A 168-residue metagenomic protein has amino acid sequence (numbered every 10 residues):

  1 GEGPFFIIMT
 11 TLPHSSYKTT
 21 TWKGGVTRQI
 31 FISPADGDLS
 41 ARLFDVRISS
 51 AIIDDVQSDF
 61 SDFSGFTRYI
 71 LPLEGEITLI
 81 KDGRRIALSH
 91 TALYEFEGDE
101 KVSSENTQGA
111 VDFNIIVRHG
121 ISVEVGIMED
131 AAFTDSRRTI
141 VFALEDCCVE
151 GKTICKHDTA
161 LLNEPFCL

Functional and structural regions predicted by a protein language model:
G1-I8: Short, Lys/Arg-enriched N-terminal segments with co-localized hydrophobic residues within the first ~10-30 amino acids
I8-V46: Hydrophobic, proline/glycine-rich low-complexity stretches
P13-H14, I32-A35, V46-S64, I86-K101 (+1 more regions): Conserved short histidine dyad/triad with adjacent acidic residue
V26, F44-S49, L73, A92 (+1 more regions): A generic structural signal for short beta-strands and their flanking turns/coil linkers
G65-I80, S136-G151: Glycine- and acidic-residue-biased ligand/ion/polar-headgroup-sensing regions
L71-E95: Extracellular-facing segments of soluble proteins and assemblies that are Gly/Ser/Thr-biased and enriched in aromatics
A92-S122, C155, N163-L168: Ligand-binding loop in jelly-roll beta-barrel domains
D130-A131, R137-F166: A conserved acidic, glycine/proline-rich C-terminal tail/linker
